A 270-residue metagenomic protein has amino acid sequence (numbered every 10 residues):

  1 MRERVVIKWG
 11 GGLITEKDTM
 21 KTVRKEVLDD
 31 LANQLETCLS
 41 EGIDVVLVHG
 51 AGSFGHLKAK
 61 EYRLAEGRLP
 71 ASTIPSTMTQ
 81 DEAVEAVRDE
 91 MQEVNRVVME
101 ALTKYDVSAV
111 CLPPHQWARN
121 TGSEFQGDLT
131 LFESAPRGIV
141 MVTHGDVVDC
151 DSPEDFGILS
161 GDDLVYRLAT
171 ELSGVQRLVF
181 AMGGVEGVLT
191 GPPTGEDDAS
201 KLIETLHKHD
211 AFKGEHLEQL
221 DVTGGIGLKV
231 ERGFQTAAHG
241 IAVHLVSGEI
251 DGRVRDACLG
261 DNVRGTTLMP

Functional and structural regions predicted by a protein language model:
M1-V46: N-terminal glycine-/serine-/threonine-rich phosphate-binding loop
K8-G12, V48-G52, V246-G248: Glycine-rich beta-strand-to-loop/alpha-helix junction loops that act as flexible
L13-T15, G52-L57, W117-R119, V148-C150 (+2 more regions): Short, active-site-adjacent cap segments at secondary-structure transitions
V27-D30, Q34, M78-M99, P153-E154 (+2 more regions): Polyanion-binding loop/helix "lid" in catalytic or ligand-binding cores
G52-R68: Glycine-rich loop at the start of a catalytic domain that most often binds anionic cofactors/ligands
L64-V147: Ligand-binding beta-strand-loop-alpha-helix segment within the catalytic cores of soluble metabolic enzymes
R96-V98, T103, G122-T190: Internal active-site segments that recognize and position negatively charged phosphoryl groups and nucleotide moieties
S108-H115, L172-T190, G240-G252: Glycine-rich phosphate/pyrophosphate-binding loops and their adjacent beta-strand/loop elements at enzyme active sites
